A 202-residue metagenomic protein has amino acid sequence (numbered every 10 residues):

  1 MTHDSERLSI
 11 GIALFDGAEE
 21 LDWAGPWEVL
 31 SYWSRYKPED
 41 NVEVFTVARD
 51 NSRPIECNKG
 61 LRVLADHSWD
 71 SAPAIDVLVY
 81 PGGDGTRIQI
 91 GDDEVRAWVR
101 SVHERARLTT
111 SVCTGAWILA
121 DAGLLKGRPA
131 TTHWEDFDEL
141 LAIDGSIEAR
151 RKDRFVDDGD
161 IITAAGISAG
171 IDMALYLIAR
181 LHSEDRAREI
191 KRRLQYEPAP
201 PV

Functional and structural regions predicted by a protein language model:
M1-T109, A116-D121, G127, D138-K152 (+1 more regions): Extended, subdomain-level signal for the structured scaffold at the beginning of enzyme domains
V112, I167: Conserved alpha/beta-hydrolase "nucleophile elbow" surrounding the catalytic nucleophile
R128, G159: Rossmann-fold dehydrogenase core element
T132-W134: Class I SAM-dependent methyltransferase SAM-binding "motif I" and its flanking Rossmann-like core
D160-G166: A short glycine-threonine-serine/GTX helix/turn-capping micro-motif
